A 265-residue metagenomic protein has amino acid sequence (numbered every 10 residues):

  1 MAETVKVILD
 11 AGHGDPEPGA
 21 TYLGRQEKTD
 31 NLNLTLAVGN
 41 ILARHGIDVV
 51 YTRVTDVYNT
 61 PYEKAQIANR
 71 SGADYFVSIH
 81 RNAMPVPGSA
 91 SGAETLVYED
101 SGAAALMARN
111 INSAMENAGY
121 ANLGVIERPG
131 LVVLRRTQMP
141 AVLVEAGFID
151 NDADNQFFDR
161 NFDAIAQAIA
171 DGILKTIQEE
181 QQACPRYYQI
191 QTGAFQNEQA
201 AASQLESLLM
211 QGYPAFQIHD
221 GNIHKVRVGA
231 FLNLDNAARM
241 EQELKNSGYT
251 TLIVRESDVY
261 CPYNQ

Functional and structural regions predicted by a protein language model:
A2-K6, D15-E17, R25, T29-Y187 (+3 more regions): Active-site-proximal helix/loop segments of hydrolytic enzymes
G12: Two-metal-ion RNase H-like nuclease active-site motif
D100, G193, G229: Glycine- and other small-residue-rich loops at beta-strand/loop junctions that grip anionic moieties
Y188-T192, V226: A short beta-strand micro-motif
Q196-Q265: Extracytoplasmic
